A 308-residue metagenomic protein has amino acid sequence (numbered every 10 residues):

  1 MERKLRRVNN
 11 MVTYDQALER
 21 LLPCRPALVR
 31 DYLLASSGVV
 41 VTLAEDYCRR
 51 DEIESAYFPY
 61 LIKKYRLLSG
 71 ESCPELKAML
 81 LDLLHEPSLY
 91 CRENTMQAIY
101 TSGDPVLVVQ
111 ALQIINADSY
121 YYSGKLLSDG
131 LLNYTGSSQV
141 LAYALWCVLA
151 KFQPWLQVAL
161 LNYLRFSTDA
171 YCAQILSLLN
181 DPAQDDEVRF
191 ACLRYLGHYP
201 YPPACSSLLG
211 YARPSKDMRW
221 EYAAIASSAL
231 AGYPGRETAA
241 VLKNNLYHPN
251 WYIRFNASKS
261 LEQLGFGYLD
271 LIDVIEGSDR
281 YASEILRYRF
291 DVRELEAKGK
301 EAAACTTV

Functional and structural regions predicted by a protein language model:
M1-R50: N-terminal topogenic membrane-targeting module
N10, R50-D51, P87-L89, S119-Y120 (+5 more regions): Short inter-helical turns and helix N-cap capping residues of alpha-solenoid HEAT/ARM repeat scaffolds
D15-L34, A56-S69, E93-S102, G124-G136 (+6 more regions): Structural detector for internal amphipathic alpha-helices that build alpha-solenoid repeat scaffolds
L34-C48, G70-L83, D104-I115, S137-V148 (+6 more regions): Amphipathic alpha-helical scaffolding segments comprising HEAT/armadillo-like alpha-solenoid repeats
E45-N133: Long, acidic/polar, low-complexity amphipathic helices and coiled-coil-like
A150, P154-L156, Y171, D186: Elongated scaffolding segments in large macromolecular assemblies, built predominantly from amphipathic alpha-helices
S215-D217, R254, Y281-Y288, C305-V308: Long, charge-dense partner-interaction scaffolds in eukaryotic RNA-expression machinery
I225, D273-E276, R280: Catalytic cores of transferase enzymes with a strong primary signal for eukaryotic protein kinases
